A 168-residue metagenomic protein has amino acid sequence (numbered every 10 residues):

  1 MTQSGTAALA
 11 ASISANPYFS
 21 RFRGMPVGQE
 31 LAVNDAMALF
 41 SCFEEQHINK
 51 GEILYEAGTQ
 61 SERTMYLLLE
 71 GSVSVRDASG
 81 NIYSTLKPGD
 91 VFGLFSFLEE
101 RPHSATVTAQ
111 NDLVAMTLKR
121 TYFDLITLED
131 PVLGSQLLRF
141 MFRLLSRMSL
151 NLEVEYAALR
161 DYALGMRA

Functional and structural regions predicted by a protein language model:
M1-A168: Cytosolic regulatory regions built on CNB/CRP/Popeye-like sensor folds
